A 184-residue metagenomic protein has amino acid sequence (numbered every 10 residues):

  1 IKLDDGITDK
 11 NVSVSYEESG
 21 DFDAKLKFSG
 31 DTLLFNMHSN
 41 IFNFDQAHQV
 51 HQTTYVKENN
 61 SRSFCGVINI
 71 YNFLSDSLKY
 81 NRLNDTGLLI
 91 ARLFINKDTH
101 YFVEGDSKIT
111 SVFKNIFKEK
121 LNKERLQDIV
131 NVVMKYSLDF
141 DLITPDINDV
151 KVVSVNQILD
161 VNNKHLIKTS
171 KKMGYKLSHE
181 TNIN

Functional and structural regions predicted by a protein language model:
I7-T54: Amphipathic, interaction-prone secondary-structure segments
N36-H38, F42-D149: Intrinsic disorder/low-complexity polar-acidic segments
L121-N184: Extended, charged low-complexity segments that frequently continue into or abut oligomerization scaffolds
